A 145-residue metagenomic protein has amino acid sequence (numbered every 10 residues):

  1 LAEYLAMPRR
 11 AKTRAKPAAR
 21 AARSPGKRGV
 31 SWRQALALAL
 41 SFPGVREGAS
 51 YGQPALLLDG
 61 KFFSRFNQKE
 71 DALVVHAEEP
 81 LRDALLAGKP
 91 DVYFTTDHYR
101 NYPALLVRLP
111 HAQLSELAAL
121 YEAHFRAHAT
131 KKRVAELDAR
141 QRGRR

Functional and structural regions predicted by a protein language model:
L1-R145: Charge-dense, helix-prone N-terminal extensions
